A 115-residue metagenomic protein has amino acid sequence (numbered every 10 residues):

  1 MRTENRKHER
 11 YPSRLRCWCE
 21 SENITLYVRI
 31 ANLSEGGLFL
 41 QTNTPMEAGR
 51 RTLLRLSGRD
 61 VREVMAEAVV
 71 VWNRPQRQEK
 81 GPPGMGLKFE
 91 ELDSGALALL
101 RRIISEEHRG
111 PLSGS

Functional and structural regions predicted by a protein language model:
M1-E35, A98-S115: N-terminal helix initiation/capping motif
K7-H8, M46, K80-R102: Short solvent-exposed strand/turn elements
L15-A48, L53-R55, G84-G86: Short strand-loop-strand
V28-R29, A66-N73: Short beta-strand-centered aromatic/proline hotspots
R59-E67: Short, Lys/Arg- and Gly-enriched loop/turn segments at beta-strand edges
D60-V61, R77-P82: Short, solvent-exposed loop/turn segments that connect beta-strands within catalytic domains and beta-strand-rich
